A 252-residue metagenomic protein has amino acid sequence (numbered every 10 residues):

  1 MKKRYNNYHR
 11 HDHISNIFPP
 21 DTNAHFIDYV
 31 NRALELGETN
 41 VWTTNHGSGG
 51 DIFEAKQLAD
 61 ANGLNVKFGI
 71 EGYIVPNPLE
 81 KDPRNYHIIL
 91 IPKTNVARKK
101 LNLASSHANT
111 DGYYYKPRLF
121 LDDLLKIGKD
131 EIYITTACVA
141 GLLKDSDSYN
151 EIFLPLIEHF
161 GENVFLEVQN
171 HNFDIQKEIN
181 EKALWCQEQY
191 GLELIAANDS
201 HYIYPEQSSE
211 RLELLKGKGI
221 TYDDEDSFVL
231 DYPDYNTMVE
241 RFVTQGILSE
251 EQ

Functional and structural regions predicted by a protein language model:
M1-Q252: Phosphodiester-processing cores and adjacent nucleic acid-binding clamps
